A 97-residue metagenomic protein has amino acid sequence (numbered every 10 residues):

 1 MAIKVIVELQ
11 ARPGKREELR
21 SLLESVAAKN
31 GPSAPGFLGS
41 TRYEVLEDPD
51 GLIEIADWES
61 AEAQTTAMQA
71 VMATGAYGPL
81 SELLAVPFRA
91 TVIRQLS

Functional and structural regions predicted by a protein language model:
M1-A2, S97: Absolute protein N-terminus
A2-Q10, G39-M68: Short, well-ordered beta-strand segments in beta-rich or mixed alpha/beta enzyme and ligand-binding folds
Q10-L23: Short, surface-exposed ligand-recognition loops at beta-strand->loop->(often short) alpha-helix junctions that present
P13-K15, S60-E62, L96: Residues that cap or initiate secondary-structure elements
R16, K29-G31, R42-V45: Intrinsically disordered, low-complexity segments enriched in polar/charged residues with Gly/Pro, especially when
S25-G39, D57-T91: An amphipathic, aromatic/His-enriched active-site/gating alpha helix that lines ligand/cofactor pockets
Y43, T91-R94: Flexible, low-complexity linkers/stalks enriched in Thr/Pro that connect modular domains
D48, L96-S97: A short acidic, often aromatic-flanked loop/helix-cap motif at beta-alpha or helix-coil junctions that lines enzyme
